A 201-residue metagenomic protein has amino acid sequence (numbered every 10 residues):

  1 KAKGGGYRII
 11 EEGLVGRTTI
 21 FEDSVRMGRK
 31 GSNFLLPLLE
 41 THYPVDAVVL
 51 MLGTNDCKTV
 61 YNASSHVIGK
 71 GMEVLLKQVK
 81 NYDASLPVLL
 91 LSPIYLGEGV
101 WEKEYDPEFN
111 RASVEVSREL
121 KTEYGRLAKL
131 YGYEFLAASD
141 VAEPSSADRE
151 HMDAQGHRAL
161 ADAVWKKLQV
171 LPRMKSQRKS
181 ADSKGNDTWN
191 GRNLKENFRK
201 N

Functional and structural regions predicted by a protein language model:
K3-G5, M27-Q177, G191: Alpha-helical cap/lid subdomain in secreted, periplasmic, or secretory-pathway luminal O-acyl-processing enzymes
G5-I20: A short beta-strand-loop structural module common to alpha/beta enzyme folds
L14, M174-G185: Short, flexible loop/turn segments with low-complexity composition
